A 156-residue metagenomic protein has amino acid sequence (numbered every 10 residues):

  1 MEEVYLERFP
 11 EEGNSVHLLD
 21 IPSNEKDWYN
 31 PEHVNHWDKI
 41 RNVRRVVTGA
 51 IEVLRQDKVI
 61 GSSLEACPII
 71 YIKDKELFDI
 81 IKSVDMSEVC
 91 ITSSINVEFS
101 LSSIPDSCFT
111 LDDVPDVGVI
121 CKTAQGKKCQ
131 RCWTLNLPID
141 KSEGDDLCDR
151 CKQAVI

Functional and structural regions predicted by a protein language model:
M1-A50, L54-D74, F78-I81, N96-F99 (+2 more regions): Acidic, turn-prone loop/beta-hairpin segments
V84-E98: Conserved C-terminal helical docking segment of ANL/AMP-forming enzymes that engages the acyl-acceptor during
A124-K127, E143: Flanking scaffold residues of small Cys/His-coordinated metal-binding clusters
C129-C132, C148-C151: Short cysteine-rich clusters marking metal-coordination/redox-active sites
T134-D140, I156: Short functional micro-motifs and their immediate structural scaffolds
K141-D149: Short cysteine/histidine-rich zinc-coordinating motifs and their immediately flanking basic loops
